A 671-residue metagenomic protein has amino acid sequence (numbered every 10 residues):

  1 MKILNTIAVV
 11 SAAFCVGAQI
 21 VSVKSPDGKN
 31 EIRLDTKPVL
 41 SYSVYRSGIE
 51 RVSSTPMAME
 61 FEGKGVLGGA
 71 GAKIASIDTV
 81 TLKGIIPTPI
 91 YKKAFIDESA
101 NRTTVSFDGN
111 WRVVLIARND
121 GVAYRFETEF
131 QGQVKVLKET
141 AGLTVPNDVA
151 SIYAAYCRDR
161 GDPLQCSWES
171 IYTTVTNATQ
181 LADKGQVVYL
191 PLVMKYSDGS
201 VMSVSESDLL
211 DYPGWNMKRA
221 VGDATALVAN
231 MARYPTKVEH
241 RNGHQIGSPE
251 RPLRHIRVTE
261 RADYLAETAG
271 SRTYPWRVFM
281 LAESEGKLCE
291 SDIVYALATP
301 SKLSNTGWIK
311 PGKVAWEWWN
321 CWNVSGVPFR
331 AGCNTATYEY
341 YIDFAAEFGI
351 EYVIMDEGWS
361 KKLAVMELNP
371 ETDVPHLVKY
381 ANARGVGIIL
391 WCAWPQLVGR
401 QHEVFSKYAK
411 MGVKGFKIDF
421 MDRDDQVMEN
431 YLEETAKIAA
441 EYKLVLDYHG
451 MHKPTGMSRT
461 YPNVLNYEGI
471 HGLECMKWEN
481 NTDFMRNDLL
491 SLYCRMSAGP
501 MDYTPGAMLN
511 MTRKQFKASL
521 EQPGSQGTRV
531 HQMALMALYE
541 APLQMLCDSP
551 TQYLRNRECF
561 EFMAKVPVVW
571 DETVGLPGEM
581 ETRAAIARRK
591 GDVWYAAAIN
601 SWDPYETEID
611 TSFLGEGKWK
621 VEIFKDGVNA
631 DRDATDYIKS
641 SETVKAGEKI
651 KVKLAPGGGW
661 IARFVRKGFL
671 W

Functional and structural regions predicted by a protein language model:
M1-I20: Bacterial Sec-dependent N-terminal signal peptides
I20-V294: N-terminal accessory beta-strand-rich subdomains and adjacent acidic, glycine-rich linkers that precede catalytic cores
Y91-D97, F562-I586: Edge strands and adjacent loops of beta-rich recognition modules
L265, A269-F344, F348: An acidic-aromatic substrate-binding cleft motif
M355-T528: Aromatic- and carboxylate-enriched substrate-binding clefts and catalytic-loop regions of carbohydrate-active enzymes
V530-G575: Catalytic cores of secreted or luminal carbohydrate-active enzymes
M580-K620, W660-I661: Carbohydrate-binding surface patches
S641-W671: C-terminal beta-strand-rich structural cap/linker in extracellular carbohydrate-active enzymes
